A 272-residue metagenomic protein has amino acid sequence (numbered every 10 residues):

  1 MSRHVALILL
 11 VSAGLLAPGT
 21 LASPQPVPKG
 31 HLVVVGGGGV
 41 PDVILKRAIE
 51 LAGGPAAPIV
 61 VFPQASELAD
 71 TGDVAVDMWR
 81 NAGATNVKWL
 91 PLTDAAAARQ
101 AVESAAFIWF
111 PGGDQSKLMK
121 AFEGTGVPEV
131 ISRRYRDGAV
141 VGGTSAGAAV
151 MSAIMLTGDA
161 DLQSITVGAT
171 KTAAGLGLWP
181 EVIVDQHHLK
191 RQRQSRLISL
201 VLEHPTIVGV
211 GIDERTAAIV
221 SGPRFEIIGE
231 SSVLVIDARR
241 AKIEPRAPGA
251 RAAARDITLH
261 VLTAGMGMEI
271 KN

Functional and structural regions predicted by a protein language model:
M1-H4: Positively charged n-region of N-terminal signal peptides that target proteins for export
A6-P18: Bacterial N-terminal signal peptides
L21, R99, P111, K117-Q194: Class I SAM-dependent methyltransferase SAM-binding "motif I" and its flanking Rossmann-like core
S23-P55, S66-V74, W79-N81, L156-T157 (+1 more regions): C-terminal and late-domain segments of enzyme folds
P58-Q64: Short internal beta-strands
S66-F107, G112, K117: Portal/gating segments that form or line small-molecule/metal binding sites
